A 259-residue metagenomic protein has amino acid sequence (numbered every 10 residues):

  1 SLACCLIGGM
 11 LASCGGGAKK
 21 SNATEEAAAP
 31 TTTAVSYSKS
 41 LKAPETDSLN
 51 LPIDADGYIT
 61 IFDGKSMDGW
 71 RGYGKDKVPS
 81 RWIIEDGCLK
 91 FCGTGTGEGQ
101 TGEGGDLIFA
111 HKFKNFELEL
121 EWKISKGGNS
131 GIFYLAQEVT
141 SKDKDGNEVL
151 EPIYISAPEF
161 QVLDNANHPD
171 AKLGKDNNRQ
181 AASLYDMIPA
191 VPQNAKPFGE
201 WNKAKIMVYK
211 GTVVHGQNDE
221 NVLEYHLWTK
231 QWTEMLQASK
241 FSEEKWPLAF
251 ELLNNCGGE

Functional and structural regions predicted by a protein language model:
S1-L2: Bacterial N-terminal signal peptides that target proteins for export
M10-S13: C-terminal motif of bacterial Sec signal peptides marking the signal peptidase cleavage site
G15-E259: Carbohydrate-interacting regions of secretory-pathway proteins
